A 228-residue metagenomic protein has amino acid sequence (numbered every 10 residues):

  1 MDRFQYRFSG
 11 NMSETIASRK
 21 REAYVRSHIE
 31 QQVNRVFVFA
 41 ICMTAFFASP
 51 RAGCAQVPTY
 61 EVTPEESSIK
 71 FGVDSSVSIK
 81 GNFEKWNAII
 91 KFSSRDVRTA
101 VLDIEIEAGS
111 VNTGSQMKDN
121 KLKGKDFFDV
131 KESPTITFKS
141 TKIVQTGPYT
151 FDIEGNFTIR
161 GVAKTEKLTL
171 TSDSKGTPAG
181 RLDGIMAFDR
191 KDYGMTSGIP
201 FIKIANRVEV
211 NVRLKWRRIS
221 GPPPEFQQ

Functional and structural regions predicted by a protein language model:
F4, K20-A40: Bacterial N-terminal signal peptides that target proteins for export
Q5-S9: Short hydrophobic targeting helices and cationic amphipathic motifs that mediate membrane/organellar targeting
F37-S49: Bacterial N-terminal signal peptides
G53-Q228: Low-complexity, acidic/polar, glycine-enriched regions of mature
